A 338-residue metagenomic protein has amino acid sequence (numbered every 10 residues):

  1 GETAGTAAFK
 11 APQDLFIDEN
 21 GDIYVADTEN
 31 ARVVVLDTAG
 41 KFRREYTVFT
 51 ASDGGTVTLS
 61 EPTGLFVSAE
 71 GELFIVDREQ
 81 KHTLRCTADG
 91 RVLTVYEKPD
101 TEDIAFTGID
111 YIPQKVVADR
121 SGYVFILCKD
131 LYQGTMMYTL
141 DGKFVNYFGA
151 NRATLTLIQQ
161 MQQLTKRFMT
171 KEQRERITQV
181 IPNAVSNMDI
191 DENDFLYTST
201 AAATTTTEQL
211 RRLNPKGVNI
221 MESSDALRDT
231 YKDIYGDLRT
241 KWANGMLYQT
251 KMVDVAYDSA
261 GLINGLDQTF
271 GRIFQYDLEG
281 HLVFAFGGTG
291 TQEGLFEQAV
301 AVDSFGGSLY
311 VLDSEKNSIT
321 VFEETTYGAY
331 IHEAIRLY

Functional and structural regions predicted by a protein language model:
G1-Y338: Eukaryotic scaffold repeat domains enriched in small/polar residues
